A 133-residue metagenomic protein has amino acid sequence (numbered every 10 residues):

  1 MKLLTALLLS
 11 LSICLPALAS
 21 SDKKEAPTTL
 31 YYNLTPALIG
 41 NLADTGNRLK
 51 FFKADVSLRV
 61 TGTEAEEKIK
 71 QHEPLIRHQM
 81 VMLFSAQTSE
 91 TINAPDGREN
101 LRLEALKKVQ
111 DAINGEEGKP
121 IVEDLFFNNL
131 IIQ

Functional and structural regions predicted by a protein language model:
M1-Q133: Flexible, low-complexity charged segments
